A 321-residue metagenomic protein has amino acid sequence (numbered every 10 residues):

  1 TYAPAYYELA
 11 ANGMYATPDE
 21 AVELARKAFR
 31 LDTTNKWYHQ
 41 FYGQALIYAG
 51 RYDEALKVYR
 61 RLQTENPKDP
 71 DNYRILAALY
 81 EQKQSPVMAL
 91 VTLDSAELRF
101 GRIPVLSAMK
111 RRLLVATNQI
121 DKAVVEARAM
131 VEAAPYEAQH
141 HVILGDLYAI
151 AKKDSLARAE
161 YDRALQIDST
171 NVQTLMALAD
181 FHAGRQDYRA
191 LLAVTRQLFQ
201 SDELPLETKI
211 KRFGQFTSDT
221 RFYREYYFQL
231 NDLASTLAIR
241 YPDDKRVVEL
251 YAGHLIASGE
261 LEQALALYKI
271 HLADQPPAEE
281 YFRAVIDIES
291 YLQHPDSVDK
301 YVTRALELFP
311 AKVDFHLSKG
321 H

Functional and structural regions predicted by a protein language model:
T1, R26-R30, R60-T64, D94-L98 (+6 more regions): Conserved structural position within tetratricopeptide repeats
T1, T33, P67, G101 (+6 more regions): Short coil turns that delineate tetratricopeptide repeat
A3-A10, Q200-T220, D243-R246, L250: Amphipathic alpha-helical repeat scaffolds of TPR domains
G13-K27, A49-R61, K83-S95, T117-A129 (+5 more regions): Structural signature of tandem alpha-helical TPR/SEL1-like repeats, specifically the intra-repeat loop/turn
L98, A183-P205, G214: TPR/TPR-like (Sel1-like) alpha-helical repeat modules
